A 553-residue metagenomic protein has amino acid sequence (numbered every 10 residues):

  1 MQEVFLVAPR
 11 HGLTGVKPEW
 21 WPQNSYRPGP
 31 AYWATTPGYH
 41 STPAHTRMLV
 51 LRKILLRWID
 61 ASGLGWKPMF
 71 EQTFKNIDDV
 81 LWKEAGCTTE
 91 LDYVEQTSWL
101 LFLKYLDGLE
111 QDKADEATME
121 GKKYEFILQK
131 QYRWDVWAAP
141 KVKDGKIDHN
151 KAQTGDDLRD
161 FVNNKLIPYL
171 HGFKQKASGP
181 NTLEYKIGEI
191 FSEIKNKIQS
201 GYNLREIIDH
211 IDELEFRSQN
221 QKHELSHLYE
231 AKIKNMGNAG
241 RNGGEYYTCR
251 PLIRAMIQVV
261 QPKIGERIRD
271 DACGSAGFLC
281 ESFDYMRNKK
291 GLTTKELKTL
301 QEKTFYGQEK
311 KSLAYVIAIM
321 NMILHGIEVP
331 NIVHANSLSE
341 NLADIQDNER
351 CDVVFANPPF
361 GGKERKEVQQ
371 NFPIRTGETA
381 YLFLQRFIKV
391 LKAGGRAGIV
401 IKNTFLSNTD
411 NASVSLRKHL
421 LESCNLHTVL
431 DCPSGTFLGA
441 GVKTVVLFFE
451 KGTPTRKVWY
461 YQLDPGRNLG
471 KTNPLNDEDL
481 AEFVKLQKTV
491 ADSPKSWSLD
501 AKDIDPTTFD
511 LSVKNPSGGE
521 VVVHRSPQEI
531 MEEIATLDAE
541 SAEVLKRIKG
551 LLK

Functional and structural regions predicted by a protein language model:
Q2, P18-P22: Cationic, low-complexity basic patches in intrinsically disordered or flexible, solvent-exposed regions
P9-G12, K17-E19, P30-A34, G38-S41: Arg/Gly-rich low-complexity intrinsically disordered repeat tracts
Y26, Y32, H40, H45-I264 (+6 more regions): Non-catalytic, mostly N-terminal accessory regions of nucleic-acid modification and defense proteins
T89, Y315, G377-F448: Conserved Class I SAM-dependent methyltransferase catalytic core
S218, A272, G307-K311, D344 (+7 more regions): Hydrophobic alpha-helical scaffolding
G243-A356, G361-K363, V368, R375-G377 (+5 more regions): Conserved S-adenosyl-L-methionine
S312, L338-S339, P359-G362, N403-L406 (+3 more regions): Conserved nucleotide-binding/hydrolysis micro-motifs of P-loop NTPases
N425-L426, G435-L438, K443-A481: C-terminal, active-site-flanking charged/polar segments
